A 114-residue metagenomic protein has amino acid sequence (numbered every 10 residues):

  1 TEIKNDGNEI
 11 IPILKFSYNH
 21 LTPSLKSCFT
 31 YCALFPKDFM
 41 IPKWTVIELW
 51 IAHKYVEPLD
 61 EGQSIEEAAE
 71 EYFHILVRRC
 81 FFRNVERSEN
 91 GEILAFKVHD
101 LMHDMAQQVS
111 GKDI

Functional and structural regions predicted by a protein language model:
T1-Q108: P-loop NTPase nucleotide-binding module
K112-I114: Short, intrinsically disordered, charge-balanced linker/junction segments flanking boundaries in proteins
